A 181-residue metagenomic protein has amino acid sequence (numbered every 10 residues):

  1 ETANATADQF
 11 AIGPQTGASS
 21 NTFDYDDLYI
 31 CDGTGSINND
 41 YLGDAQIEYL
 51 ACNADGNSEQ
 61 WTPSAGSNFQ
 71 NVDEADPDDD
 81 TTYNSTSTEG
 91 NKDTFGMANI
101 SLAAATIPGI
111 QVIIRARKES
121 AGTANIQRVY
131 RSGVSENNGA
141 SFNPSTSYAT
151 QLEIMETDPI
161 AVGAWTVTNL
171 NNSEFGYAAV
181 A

Functional and structural regions predicted by a protein language model:
E1, N138-G163: Extracellular carbohydrate recognition and processing domains and analogous Trp-centered ligand-binding platforms
E1-D24: Flexible glycan-contacting loops in extracellular carbohydrate-active proteins
A7-F10, V162-Y177: Noncatalytic modules at the cell exterior or secretory-pathway interfaces, chiefly beta-strand-rich lectin/adhesion
S19-S36, N171-A178: Extracellular, beta-strand-rich glycan-interacting domains
D27-Y83: Extended recognition patches within non-cytosolic domains
S85-A104: Short beta-strands within extracellular/lumenal beta-sheet-rich domains
A98, A104-E119, F175: A short beta-strand element within beta-rich, extracytoplasmic domains of secreted/secretory-pathway proteins
G122-V134: Short, surface-exposed beta-strand/strand-loop-strand elements in extracellular ectodomains
